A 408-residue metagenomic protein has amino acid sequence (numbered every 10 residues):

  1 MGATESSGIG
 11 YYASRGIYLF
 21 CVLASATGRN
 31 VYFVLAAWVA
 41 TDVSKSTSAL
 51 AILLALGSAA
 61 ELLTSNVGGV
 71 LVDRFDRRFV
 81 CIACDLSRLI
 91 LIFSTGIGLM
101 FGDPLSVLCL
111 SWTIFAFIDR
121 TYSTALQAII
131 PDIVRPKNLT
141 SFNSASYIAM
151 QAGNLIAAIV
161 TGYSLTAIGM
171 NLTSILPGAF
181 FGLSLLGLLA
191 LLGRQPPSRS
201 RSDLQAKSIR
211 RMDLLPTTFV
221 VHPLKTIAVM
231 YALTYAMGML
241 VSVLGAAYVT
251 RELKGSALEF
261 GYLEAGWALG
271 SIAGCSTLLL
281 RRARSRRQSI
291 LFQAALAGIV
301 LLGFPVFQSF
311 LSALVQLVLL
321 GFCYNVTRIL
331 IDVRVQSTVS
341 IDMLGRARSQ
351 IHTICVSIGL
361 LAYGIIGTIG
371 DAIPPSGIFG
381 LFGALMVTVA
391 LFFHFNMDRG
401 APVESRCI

Functional and structural regions predicted by a protein language model:
G2-A60, V220-W267: Helix-loop boundary and gating motifs at the non-cytosolic
S14-Y18, K45-S46, D73, R135-S141 (+4 more regions): Short juxtamembrane and helix-loop transition motifs at transmembrane-helix boundaries in membrane proteins
G16, F20, A51-I52, I82 (+7 more regions): Hydrophobic alpha-helical transmembrane segments
I17-F33, L56-V70, D76-L91, V107-L165 (+4 more regions): Substrate-agnostic recognition of the 12-TM MFS/MFS-like secondary transporter fold
T41-A51, F93-F117, R135-K137, S141 (+4 more regions): Membrane-interface helix-capping segments at transmembrane helix termini in multi-pass transporters
L63-V67, R74, R78-V80, C84 (+3 more regions): C-terminal transmembrane bundle of multi-pass solute transporters/carriers
L105-A116, S141-S198, G261, A265 (+3 more regions): Hydrophobic alpha-helical transmembrane segments
A190-P216, V403-C407: Flexible cytoplasmic inter-helical loops of multi-pass small-molecule transporters
